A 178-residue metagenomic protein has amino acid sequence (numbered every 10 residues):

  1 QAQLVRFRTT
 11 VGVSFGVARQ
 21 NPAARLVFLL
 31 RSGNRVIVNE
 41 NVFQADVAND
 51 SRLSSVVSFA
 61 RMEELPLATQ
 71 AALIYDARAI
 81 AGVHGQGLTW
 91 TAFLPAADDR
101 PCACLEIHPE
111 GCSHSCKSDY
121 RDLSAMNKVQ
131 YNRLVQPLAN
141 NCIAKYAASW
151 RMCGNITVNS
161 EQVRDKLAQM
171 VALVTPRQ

Functional and structural regions predicted by a protein language model:
Q1-Q178: The feature primarily captures lumenal catalytic ectodomains of type II secretory-pathway glycosyltransferases
